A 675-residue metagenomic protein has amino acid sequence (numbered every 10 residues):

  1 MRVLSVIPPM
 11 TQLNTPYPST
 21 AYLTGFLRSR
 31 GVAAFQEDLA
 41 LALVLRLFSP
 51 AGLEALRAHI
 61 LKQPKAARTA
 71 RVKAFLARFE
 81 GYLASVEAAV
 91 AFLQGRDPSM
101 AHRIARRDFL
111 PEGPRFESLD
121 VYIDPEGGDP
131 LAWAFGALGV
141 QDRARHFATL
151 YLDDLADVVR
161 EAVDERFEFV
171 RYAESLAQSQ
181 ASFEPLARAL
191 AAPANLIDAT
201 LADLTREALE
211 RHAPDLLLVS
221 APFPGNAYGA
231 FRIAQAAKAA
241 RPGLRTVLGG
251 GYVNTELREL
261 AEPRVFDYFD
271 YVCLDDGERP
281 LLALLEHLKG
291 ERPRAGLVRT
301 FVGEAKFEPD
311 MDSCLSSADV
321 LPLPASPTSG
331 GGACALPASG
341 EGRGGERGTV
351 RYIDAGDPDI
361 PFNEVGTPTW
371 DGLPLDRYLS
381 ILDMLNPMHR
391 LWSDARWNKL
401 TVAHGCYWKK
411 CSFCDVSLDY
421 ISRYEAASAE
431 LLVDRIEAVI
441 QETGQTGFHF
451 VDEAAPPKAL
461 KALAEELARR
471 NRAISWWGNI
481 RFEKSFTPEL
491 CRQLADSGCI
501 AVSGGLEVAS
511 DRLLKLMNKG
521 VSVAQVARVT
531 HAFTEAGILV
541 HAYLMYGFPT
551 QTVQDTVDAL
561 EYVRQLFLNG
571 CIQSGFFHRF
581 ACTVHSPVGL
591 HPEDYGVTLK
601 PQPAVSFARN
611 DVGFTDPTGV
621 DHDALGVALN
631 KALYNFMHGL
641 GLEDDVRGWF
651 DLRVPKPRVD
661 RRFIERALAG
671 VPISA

Functional and structural regions predicted by a protein language model:
R2, M10-L13, P18-G52, P64 (+5 more regions): Glycine-rich beta-alpha loop elements in corrinoid/cobalamin-binding modules across cobalamin-dependent enzymes
L4-T11, V433-L539, F548: Conserved SAM/AdoMet-binding glycine-rich loop
V6-P8, L13-N14, Y22-T24, E37-Y151 (+3 more regions): C-terminal accessory regions of radical SAM enzymes
L186, E308-C314, A318-V320, G348-K399: N-terminal [4Fe-4S]-dependent radical SAM core
K238-L244, A468-A473, F567-C571: Short helix-capping segments at alpha-helix termini
P263-A283, Q493-A501, D558-C582: Structural recognition of alpha->loop->beta junctions
G330-G331, G340-R343: Glycine-biased, low-complexity coil/linker segments
W392-E430: Canonical Radical SAM [4Fe-4S] cluster-binding loop centered on the CxxxCxxC motif and its immediate flanking residues
